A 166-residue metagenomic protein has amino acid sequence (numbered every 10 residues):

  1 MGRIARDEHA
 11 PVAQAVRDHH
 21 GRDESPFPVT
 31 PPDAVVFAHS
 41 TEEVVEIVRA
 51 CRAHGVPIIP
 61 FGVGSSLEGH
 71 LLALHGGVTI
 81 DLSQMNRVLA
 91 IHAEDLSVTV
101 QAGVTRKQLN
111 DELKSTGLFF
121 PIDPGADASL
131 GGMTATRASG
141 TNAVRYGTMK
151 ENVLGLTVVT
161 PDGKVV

Functional and structural regions predicted by a protein language model:
M1-R49, S65-L96, Y146: N-terminal flexible segment immediately upstream of the FAD-binding catalytic core in FAD-dependent oxidoreductases
A5, A53-V56, G117-L118: A common structural junction motif
A13-H19, F37-E43, A50-A53, K107 (+4 more regions): Feature of Fe-S/electron-transfer and energy-metabolism proteins that preferentially highlights extended coupling
I59-P60, P121: Short hydrophobic alpha-helical runs that function as membrane-insertion/retention elements
P60, L82, A102: Conserved strand-loop elements at the edges of beta-sheets that form or border functional pockets
G62-S65, G125: Short, ordered loop/turn segments at secondary-structure junctions
R87-I91, V98-V166: FAD-binding subdomain of flavoenzyme oxidoreductases
